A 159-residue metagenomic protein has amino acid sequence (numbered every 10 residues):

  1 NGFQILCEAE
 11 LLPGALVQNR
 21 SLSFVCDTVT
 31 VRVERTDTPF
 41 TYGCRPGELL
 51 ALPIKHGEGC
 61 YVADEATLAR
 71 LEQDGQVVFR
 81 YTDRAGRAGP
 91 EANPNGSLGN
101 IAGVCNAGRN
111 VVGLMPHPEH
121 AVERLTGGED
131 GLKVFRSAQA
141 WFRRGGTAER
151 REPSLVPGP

Functional and structural regions predicted by a protein language model:
N1-D37: Cysteine-nucleophile active-site neighborhood
V33-P159: C-terminal and late-domain segments of enzyme folds
